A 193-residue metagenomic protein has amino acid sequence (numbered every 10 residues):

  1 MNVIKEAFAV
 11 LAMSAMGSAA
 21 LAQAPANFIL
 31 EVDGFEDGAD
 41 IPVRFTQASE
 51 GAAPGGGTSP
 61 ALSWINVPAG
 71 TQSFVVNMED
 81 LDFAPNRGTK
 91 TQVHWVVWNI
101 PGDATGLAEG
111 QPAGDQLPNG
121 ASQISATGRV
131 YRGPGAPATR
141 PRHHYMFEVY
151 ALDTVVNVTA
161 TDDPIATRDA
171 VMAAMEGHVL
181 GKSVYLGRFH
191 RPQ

Functional and structural regions predicted by a protein language model:
M1-F8: Bacterial N-terminal signal peptides that target proteins for export
A9-V10, A20: Cleavable N-terminal signal peptides
M16-G17: N-terminal signal peptide c-region/cleavage motif recognized by signal peptidases
A22-Q193: N-terminus-centered regions that define maturation/targeting leaders and the start of the first functional domain
